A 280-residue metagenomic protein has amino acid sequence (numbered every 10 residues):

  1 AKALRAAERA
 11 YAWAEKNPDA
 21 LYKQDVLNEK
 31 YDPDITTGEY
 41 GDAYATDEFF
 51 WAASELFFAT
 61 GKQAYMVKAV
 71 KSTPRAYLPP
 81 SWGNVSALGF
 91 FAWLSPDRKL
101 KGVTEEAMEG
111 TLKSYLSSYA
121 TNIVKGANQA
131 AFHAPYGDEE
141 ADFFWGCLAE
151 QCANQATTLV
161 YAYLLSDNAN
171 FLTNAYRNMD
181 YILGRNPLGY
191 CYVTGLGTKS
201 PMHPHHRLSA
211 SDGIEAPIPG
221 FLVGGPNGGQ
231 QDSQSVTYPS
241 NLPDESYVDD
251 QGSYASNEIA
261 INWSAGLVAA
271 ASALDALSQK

Functional and structural regions predicted by a protein language model:
A1-Y77: Catalytic cores of extracellular degradative/oxidative enzymes
T36-K71, N84-N128, D142-K280: Aromatic (Trp/Tyr) and acidic
Y77-N84: Alpha-solenoid helical repeat architecture
A131-P135: Helix-rich interaction surfaces within compact, conserved domain-sized segments that mediate assembly or partner
